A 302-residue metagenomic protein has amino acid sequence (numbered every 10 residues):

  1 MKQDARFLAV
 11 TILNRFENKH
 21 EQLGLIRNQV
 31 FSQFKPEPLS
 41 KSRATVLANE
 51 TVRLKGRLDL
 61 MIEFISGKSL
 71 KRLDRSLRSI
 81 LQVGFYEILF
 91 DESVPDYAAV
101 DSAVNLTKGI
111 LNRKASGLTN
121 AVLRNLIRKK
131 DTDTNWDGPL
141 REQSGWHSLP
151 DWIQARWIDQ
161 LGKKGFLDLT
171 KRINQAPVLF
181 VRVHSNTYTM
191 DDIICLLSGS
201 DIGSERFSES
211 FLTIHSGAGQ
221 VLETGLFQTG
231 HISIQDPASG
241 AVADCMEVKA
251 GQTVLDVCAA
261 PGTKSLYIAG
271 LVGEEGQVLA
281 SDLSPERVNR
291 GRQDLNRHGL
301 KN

Functional and structural regions predicted by a protein language model:
M1-N302: S-adenosylmethionine
